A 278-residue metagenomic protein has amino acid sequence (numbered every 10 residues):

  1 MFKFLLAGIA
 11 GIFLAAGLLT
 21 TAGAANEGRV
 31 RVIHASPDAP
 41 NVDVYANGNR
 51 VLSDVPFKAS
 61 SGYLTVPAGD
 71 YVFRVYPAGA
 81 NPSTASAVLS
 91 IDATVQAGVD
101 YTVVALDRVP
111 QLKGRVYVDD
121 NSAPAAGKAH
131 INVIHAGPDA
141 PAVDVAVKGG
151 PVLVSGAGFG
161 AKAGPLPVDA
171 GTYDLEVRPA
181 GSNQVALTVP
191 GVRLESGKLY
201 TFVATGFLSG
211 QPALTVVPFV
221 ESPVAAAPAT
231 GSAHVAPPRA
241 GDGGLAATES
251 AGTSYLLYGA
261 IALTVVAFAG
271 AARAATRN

Functional and structural regions predicted by a protein language model:
M1-I9, T253-L256: Bacterial N-terminal signal peptides that target proteins for export
A7-G17: Bacterial N-terminal signal peptides
L19-N278: Intrinsically disordered, low-complexity polar regions and short flexible loop motifs
